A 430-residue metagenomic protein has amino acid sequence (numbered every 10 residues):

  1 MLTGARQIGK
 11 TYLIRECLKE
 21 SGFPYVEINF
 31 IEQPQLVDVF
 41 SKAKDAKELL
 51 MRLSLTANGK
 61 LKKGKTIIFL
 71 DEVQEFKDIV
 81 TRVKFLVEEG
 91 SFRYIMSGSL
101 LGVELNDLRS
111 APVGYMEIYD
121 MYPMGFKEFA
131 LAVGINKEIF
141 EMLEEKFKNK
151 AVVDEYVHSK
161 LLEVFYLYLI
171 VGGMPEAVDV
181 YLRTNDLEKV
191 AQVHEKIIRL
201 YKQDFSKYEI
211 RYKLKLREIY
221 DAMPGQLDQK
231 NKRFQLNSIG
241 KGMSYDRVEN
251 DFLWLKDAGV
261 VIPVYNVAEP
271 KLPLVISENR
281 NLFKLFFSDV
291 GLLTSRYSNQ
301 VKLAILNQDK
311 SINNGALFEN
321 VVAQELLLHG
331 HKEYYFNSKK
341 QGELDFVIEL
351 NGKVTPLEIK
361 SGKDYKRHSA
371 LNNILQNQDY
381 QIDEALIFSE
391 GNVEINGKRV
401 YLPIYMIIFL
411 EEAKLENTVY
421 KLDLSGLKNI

Functional and structural regions predicted by a protein language model:
L2: Hydrophobic anchor at the beta1->P-loop junction of P-loop NTPases
K10: Conserved lysine of the Walker
L13, C17: Hydrophobic positions on the alpha1 helix immediately C-terminal to the Walker A/P-loop
E32-G64: Short glycine-rich substrate-engagement loop in P-loop NTPases that contacts/grips substrate
F69, R93-S99, D120: Structural recognition of the conserved hydrophobic beta-strand(s) that form the central parallel beta-sheet of P-loop
N106-D228: Interdomain motor-coupling "hinge/lid" segment immediately C-terminal to the ATP-binding subdomain of NTP-driven enzymes
D179-N351: Accessory nucleic acid-recognition modules appended to NTPase machines
G391-I430: Domain-level recognition of nuclease-like catalytic cores that cleave nucleotide substrates
